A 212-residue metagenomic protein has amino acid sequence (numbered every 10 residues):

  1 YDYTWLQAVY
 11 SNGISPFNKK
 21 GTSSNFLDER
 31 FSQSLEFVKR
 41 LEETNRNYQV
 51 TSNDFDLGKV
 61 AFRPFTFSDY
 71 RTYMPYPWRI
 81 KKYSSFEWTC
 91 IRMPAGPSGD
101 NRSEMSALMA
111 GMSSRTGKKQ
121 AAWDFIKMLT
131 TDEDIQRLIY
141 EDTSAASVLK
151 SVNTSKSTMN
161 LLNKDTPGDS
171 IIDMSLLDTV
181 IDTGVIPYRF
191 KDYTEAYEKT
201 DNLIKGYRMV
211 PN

Functional and structural regions predicted by a protein language model:
Y1-S24, V60-F62: Extracytoplasmic/periplasmic solute-binding protein
T4, R30-F37, V50, K59 (+6 more regions): Extracytoplasmic/secreted proteins, especially bacterial periplasmic and envelope-associated proteins
Q7-V9, K19-Q49, M93: Glycine-centered hinge/linker elements that transmit conformational signals in sensory and ligand-binding systems
G13-S24, M105-A110, I181-V185: Flexible glycine/proline-enriched surface loops and loop-helix/loop-strand junctions
E43, W78-K150, T183-V185: Extracytoplasmic/periplasmic substrate-recognition and gating elements
L57-D69: Alpha-to-beta junction loops
Y70-W78: Pocket-flanking alpha-helical
D165-N212: C-terminal capping/gating helix-and-loop segments adjacent to ligand/active sites or protein-protein/ligand interfaces
